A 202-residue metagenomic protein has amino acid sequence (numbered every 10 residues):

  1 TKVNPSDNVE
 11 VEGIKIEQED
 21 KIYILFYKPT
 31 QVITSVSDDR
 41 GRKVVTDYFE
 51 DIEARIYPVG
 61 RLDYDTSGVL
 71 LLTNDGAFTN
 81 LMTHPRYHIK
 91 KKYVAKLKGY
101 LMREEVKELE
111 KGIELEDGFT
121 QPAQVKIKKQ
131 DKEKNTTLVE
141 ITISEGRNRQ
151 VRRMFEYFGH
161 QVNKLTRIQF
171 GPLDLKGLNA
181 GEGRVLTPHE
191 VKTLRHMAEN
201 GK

Functional and structural regions predicted by a protein language model:
T1-K202: Basic, flexible Lys/Arg- and Gly-enriched helix-loop patches that mediate nucleic-acid binding at interfaces with rRNA
